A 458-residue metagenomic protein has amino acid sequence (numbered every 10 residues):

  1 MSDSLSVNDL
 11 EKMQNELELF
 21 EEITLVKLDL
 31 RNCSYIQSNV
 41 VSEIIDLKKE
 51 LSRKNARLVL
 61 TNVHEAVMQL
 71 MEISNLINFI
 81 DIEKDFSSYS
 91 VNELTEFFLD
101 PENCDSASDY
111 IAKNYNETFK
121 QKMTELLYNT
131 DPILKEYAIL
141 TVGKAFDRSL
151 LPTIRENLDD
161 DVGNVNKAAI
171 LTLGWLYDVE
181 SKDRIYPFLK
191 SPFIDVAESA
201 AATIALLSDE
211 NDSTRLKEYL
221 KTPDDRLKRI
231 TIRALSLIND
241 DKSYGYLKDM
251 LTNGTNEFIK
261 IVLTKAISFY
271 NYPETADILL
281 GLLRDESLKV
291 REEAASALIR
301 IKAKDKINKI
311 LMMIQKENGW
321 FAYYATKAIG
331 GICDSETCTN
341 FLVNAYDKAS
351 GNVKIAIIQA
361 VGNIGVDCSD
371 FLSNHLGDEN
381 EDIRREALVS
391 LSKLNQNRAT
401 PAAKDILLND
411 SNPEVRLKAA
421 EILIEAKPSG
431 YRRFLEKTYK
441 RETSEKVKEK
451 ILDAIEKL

Functional and structural regions predicted by a protein language model:
V7-I80: Amphipathic alpha-helical interaction surfaces in cytosolic regulatory modules
V26, S88-T95, N116-Y128, D147-D159 (+9 more regions): Amphipathic alpha-helical scaffolding segments comprising HEAT/armadillo-like alpha-solenoid repeats
E93-N116, Y137: Alpha-helical segment of the N-proximal tetratricopeptide repeat
D100-E102, T130-D131, D161-G163, P192-F193 (+8 more regions): Short inter-helical turns and helix N-cap capping residues of alpha-solenoid HEAT/ARM repeat scaffolds
I111, Y115-N116, V142, F146 (+18 more regions): Alpha-solenoid repeat junctions
D195-M250, G254-T275, S287-S296: Solenoidal tandem-repeat scaffolds enriched in leucines and small polar residues
